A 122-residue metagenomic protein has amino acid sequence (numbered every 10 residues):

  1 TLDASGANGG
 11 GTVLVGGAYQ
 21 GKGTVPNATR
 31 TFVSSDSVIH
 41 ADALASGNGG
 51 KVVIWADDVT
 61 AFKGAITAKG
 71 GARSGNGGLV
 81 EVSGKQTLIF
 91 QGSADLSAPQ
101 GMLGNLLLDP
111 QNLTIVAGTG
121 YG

Functional and structural regions predicted by a protein language model:
T1-G122: Extracellular and secretory-pathway beta-repeat/beta-biased strand scaffolds
